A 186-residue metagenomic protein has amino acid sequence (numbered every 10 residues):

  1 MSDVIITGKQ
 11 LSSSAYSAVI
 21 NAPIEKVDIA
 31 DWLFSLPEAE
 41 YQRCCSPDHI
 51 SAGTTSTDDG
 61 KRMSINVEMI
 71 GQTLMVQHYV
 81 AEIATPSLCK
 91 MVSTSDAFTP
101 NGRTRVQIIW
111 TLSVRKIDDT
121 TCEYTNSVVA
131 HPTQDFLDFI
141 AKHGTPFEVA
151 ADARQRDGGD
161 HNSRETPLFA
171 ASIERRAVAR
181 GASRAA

Functional and structural regions predicted by a protein language model:
M1-G60: Hydrophobic ligand-binding cavity/cleft-lining segments
D3-I5, I50-S56, H78-V80, I109-K116: Short amphipathic beta-strand and strand-loop transition segments with alternating hydrophobic
Q10-S14, V27, K61, C89 (+2 more regions): Residues at beta-strand starts and edge strands
S17, V80, S87-A97, I109-S113 (+1 more regions): Ordered hydrophobic segments in well-structured contexts
P23-V27, I83-L88, S113-E123: A short, structured loop/turn motif at beta-sheet edges
H49-R103: Glycine-rich portal/gate segments that line the openings of hydrophobic small-molecule binding cavities
F98-S163: Beta-strand/loop substructures that line and gate deep hydrophobic ligand-binding cavities in soluble
P146-A186: Long, compositionally biased interface segments
